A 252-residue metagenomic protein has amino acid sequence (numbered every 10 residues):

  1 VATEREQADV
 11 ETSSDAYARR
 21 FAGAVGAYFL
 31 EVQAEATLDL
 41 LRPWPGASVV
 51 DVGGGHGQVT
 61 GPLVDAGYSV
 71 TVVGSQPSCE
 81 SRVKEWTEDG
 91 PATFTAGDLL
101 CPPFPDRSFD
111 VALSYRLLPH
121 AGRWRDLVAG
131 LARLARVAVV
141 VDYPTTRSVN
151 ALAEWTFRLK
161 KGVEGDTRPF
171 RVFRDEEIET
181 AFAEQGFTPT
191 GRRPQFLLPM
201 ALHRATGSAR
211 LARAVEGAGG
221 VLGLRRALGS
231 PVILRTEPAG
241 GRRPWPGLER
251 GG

Functional and structural regions predicted by a protein language model:
V1-W44: Conserved class I S-adenosyl-L-methionine
G46-G55: Conserved class I S-adenosyl-L-methionine
H56-C101: Class I SAM-dependent methyltransferase SAM/SAH-binding core
L113: A conserved beta-strand element that flanks and buttresses the S-adenosyl-L-methionine
R125-A138: A short glycine-rich, Lys/Arg-flanked "PGG" loop and its adjoining helix->strand segment in the class I
V140-G162: Conserved class I S-adenosyl-L-methionine
F157, G191-G252: A C-terminal cap/extension of S-adenosyl-L-methionine-dependent methyltransferases that defines the acceptor-substrate
K160-E177: Acceptor-substrate binding/catalytic loop of class I
